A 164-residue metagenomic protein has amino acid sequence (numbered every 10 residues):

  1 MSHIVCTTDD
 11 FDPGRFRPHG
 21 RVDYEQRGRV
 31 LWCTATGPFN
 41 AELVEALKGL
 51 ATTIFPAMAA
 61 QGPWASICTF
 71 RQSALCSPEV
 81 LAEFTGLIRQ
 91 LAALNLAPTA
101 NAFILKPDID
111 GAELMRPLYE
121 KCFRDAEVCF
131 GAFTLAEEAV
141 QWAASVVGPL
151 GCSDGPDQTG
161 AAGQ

Functional and structural regions predicted by a protein language model:
S2-Q164: Amphipathic, Lys/Arg-enriched alpha-helical "gate/interface" segment within cytosolic domains that mediates
